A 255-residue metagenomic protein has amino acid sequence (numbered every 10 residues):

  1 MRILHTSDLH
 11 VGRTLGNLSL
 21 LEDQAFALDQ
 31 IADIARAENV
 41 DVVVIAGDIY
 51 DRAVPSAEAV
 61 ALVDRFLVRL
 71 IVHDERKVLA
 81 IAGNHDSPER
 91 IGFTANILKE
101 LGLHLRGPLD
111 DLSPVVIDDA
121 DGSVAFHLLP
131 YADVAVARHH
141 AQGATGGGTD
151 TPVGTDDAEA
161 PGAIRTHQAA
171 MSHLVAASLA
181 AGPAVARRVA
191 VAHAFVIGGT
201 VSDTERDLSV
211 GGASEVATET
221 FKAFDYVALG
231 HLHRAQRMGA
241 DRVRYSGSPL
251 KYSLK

Functional and structural regions predicted by a protein language model:
M1-I45, Y50-K255: Extended recognition/assembly regions associated with phosphoester-bond processing machinery
